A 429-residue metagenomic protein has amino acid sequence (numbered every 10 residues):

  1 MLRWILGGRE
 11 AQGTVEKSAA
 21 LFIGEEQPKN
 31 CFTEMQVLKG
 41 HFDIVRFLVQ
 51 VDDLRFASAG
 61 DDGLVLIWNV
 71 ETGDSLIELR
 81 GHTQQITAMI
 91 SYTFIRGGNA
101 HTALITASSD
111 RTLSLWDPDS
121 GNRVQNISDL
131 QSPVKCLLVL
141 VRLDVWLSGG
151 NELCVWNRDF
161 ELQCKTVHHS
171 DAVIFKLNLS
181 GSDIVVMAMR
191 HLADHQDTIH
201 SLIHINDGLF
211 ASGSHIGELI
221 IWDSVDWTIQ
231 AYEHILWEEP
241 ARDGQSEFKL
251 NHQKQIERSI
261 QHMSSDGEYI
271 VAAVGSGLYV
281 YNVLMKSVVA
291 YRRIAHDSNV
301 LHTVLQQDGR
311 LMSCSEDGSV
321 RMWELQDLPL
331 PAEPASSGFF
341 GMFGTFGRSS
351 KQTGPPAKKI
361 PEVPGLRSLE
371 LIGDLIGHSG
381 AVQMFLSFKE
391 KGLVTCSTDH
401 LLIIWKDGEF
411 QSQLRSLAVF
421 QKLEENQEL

Functional and structural regions predicted by a protein language model:
M1-F56, D61, L66, F94 (+11 more regions): Intrinsically disordered, low-complexity acidic/Ser/Thr/Pro-rich linker and tail segments in large eukaryotic scaffolds
L38-K39, L79-R80, I127-D129, T166-H169 (+4 more regions): Surface loop/turn motifs at the tips and blade-to-blade linkers of beta-strand repeat domains
F42-V49, Q84-R96, S132-V139, D171-N178 (+5 more regions): Canonical WD40 repeat/beta-propeller blade segments in eukaryotic WD-repeat proteins
F56, L104, V145-W146, I184-V185 (+4 more regions): Hydrophobic beta-strand positions that form the internal "hydrophobic ladder" of WD40/Gbeta-like beta-propeller blades
A59-D62, A107-D110, S148-E152, M187-A188 (+4 more regions): Conserved strand-to-loop turn within each blade of WD40 beta-propeller repeats
L66, I77, S114, C154-W156 (+5 more regions): WD40 beta-propeller blade core
V70-T72, P118-G121, R158-E161, S224-W227 (+3 more regions): Short loop/turn segments that connect beta-strands within beta-propeller blades
V382-L429: Blade-level signature of beta-propeller repeat domains, shared across WD40, Kelch, NHL, RCC1 and BNR/Asp-box propellers
